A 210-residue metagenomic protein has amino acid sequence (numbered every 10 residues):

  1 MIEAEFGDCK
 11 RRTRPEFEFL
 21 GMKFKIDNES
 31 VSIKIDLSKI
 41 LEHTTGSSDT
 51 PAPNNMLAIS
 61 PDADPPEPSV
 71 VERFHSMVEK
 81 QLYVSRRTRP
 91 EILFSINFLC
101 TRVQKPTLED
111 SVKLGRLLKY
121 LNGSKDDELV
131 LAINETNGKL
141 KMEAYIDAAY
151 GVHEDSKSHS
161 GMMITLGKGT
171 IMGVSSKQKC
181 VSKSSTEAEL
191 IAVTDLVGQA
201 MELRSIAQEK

Functional and structural regions predicted by a protein language model:
M1-K210: Long, low-complexity, charge-biased intrinsically disordered regions
